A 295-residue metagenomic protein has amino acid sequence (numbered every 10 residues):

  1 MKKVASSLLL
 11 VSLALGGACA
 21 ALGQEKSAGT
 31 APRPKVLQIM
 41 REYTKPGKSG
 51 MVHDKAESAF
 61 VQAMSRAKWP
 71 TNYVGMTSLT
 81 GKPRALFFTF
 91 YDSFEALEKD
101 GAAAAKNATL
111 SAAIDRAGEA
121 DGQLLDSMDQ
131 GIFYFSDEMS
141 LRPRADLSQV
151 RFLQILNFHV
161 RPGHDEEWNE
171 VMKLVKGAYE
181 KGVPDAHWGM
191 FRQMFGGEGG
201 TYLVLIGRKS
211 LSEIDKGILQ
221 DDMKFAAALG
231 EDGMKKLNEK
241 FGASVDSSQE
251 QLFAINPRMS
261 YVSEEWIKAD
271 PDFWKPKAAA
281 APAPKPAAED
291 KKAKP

Functional and structural regions predicted by a protein language model:
M1-V4: Positively charged n-region of N-terminal signal peptides that target proteins for export
S6, A20-L22: General helical secondary-structure elements
S6-S7, K45: General helical structural elements
L8-G17: Bacterial N-terminal signal peptides
L22-P295: Short S/T/G/P-rich N-terminal loop/turn motif that feeds into the first structured element of a domain
